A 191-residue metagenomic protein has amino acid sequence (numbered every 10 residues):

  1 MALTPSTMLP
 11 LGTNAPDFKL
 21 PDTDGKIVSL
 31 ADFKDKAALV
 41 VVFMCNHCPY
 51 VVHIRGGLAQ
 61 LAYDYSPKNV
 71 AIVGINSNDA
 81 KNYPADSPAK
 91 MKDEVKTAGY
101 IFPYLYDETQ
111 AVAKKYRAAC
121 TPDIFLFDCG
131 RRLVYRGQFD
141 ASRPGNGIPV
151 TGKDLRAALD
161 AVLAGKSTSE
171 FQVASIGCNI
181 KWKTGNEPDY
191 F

Functional and structural regions predicted by a protein language model:
M1-Q172, N179-F191: Chalcogenol-based redox active-site neighborhoods
